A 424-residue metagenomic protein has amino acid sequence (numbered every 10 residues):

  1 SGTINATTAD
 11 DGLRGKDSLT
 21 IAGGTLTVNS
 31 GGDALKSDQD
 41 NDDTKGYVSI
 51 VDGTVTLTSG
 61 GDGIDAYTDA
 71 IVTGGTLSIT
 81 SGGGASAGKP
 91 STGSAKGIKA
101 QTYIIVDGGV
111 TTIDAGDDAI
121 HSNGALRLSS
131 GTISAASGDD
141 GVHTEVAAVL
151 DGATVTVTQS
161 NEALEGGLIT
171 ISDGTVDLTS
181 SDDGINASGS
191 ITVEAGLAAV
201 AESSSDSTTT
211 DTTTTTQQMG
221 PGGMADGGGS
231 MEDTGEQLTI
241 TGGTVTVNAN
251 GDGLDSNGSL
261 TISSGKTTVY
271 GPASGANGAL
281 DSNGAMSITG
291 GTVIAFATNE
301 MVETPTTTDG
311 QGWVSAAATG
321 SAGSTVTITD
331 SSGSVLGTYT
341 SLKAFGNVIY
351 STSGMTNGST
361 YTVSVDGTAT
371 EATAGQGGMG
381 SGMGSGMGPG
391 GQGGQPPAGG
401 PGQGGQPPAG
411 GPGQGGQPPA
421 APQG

Functional and structural regions predicted by a protein language model:
S1-G424: A composition-driven surface/loop motif
